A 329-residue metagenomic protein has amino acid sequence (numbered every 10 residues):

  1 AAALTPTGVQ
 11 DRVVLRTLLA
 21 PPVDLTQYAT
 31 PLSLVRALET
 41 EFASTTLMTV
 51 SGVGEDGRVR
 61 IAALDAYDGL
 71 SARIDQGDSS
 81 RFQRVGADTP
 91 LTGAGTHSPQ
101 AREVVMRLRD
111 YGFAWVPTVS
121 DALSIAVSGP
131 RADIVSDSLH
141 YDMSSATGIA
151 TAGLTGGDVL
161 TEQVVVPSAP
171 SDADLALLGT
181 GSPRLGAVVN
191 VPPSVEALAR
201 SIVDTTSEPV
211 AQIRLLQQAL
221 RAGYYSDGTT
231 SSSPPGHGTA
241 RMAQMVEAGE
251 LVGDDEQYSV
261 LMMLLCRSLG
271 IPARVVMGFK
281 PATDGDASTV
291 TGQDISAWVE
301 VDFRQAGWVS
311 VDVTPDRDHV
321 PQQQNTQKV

Functional and structural regions predicted by a protein language model:
A1-V329: Helix-boundary/low-complexity linker signature
